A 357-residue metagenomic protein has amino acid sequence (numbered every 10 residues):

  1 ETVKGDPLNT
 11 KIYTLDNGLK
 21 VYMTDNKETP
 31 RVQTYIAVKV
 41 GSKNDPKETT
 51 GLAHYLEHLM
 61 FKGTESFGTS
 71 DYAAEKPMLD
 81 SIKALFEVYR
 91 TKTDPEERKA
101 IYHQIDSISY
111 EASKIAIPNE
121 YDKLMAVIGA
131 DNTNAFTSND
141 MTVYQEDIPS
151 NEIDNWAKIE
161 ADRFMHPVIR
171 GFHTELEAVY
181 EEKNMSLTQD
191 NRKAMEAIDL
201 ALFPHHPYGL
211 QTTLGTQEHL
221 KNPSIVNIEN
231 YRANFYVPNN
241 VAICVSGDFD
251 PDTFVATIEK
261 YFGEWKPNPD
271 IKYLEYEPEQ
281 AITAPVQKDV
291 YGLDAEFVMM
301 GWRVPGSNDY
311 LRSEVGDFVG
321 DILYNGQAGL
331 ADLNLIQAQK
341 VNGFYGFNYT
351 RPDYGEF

Functional and structural regions predicted by a protein language model:
E1-N44, G68-N151, M185-N240, E264-Y310 (+1 more regions): Non-catalytic beta-strand/loop surface segments
N44, F67-G68, F164-F172: Short, polar/flexible loop-turn hinges at active-site or ligand-entry regions and domain interfaces
D45-K47, D154-W156, H173, N308-R312: Solvent-exposed, non-transmembrane alpha-helical starts
K47, L59-D71: Metal-associated gating/positioning segment near the N- to mid-region
T50-K62, D317: Active-site recognition of the HExxH zinc-binding catalytic motif
D162-I169, F262-P269: A common structural junction motif
